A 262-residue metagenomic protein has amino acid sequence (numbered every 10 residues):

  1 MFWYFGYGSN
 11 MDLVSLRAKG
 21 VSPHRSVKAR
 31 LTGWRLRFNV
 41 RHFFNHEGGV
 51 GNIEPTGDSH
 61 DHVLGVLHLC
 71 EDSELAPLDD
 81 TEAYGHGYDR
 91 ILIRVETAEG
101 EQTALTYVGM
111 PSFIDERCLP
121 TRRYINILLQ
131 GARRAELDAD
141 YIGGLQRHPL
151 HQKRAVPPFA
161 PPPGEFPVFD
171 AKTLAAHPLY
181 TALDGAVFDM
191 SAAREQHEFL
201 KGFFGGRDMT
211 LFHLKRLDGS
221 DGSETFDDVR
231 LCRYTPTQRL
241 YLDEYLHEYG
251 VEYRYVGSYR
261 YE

Functional and structural regions predicted by a protein language model:
M1-P167, Y241-G250, R254, R260-E262: A glycine-rich, hydrophobic/aromatic-adjacent loop/helix-cap motif
E71, M110, Q130, R147-E262: Histidine-anchored, small-residue-rich loop motif
